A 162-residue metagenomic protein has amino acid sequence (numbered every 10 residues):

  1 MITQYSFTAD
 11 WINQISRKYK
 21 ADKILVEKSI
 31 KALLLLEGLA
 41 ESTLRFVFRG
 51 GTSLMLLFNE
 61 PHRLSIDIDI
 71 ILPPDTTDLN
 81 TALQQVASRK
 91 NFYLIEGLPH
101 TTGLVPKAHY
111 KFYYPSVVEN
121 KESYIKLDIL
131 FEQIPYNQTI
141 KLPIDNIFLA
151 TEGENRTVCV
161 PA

Functional and structural regions predicted by a protein language model:
Q4, A9-K18, I24-L25, S29-L33 (+1 more regions): Catalytic cores of NTP-dependent nucleotidyl/adenyl transfer enzymes across multiple folds
Y19-A21, D69-T76: Short histidine-centered catalytic/ligand-binding loop motif
L36-I68, P73: Active-site nucleotide-donor binding segment shared across nucleotidyl transfer reactions
T52, T76, Q133-P135: Short, flexible active-site-adjacent loop segments at beta-strand->alpha-helix junctions, enriched in small/polar
F58-P61, N80-Q84, Q138-L142: Short, conserved acidic/polar surface loops in the N-terminal third of protein domains
P61-R63, I70, Q85-V86, T102-G103 (+1 more regions): Short, charge-rich binding segments
L72-L104: Metal-dependent nucleotidyltransferase catalytic core
